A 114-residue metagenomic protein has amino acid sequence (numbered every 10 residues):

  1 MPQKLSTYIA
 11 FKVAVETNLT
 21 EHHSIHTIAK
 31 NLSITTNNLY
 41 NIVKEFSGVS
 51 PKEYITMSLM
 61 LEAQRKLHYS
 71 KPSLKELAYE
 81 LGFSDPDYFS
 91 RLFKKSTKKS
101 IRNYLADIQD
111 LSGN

Functional and structural regions predicted by a protein language model:
M1-A10, T17-L32, E45-E53, M57: Short, Lys/Arg-enriched, Trp-marked, Pro/Gly-tolerant hinge/linker segments that flank
F11-S24, V43, S47, Q64-S73 (+2 more regions): Basic, amphipathic alpha-helical hairpins
L32, L81-G82, F93: Core residues of bacterial helix-turn-helix
L39-Y40, Y88-F89, F93: Short hydrophobic/aromatic patch on the recognition helix
E45-D87, N103-N114: Terminal helix-turn-helix DNA-binding modules in bacterial transcription factors
